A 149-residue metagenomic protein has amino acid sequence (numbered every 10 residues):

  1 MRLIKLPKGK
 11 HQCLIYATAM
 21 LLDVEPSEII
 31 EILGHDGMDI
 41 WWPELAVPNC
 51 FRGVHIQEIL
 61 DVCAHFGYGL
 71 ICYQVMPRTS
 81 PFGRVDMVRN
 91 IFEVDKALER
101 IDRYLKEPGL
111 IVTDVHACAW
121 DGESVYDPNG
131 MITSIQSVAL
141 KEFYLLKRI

Functional and structural regions predicted by a protein language model:
M1-C50, Q57, D61, H65-I71: Active-site nucleophile-adjacent alpha helix/oxyanion-hole segment immediately C-terminal to the catalytic cysteine
K5-K10, K96, K106, K141 (+1 more regions): Context-gated lysine
I40-V115, D121-G130, V138-A139: Conserved active-site-adjacent core of cysteine acyl-enzyme catalytic domains
N129-I149: Glycine-rich, aromatic-bearing surface loops/beta-hairpins
